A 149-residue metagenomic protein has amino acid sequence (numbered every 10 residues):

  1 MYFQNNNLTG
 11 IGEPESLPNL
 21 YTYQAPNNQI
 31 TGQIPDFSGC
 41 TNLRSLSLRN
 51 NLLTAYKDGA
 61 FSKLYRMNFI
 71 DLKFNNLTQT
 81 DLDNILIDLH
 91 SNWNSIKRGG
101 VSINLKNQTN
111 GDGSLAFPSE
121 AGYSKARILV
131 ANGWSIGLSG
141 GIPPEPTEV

Functional and structural regions predicted by a protein language model:
M1-F3, Y21-A25, L46-L48, I70-L72 (+1 more regions): Conserved hydrophobic beta-strand positions in leucine-rich repeat
L8, L20, T31, C40-L43 (+3 more regions): Conserved hydrophobic position(s) of the canonical leucine-rich repeat
G10, A25, D36, L48 (+2 more regions): Extracellular beta-strand solenoids
I11-G12, G32-I34, Y56-G59, T80 (+1 more regions): Canonical leucine-rich repeat
P14-L17, F37-G39, G59-K63: Hydrophobic anchor residues at the C-terminal helix/turn of individual leucine-rich repeat
S16-L17, N28-Q29, G39, N76-Q79: Beta-strand-rich solenoid/repeat architectures in extracellular/passenger domains of polysaccharide-targeting enzymes
S62-V149: Leucine-rich solenoid repeat scaffolds
